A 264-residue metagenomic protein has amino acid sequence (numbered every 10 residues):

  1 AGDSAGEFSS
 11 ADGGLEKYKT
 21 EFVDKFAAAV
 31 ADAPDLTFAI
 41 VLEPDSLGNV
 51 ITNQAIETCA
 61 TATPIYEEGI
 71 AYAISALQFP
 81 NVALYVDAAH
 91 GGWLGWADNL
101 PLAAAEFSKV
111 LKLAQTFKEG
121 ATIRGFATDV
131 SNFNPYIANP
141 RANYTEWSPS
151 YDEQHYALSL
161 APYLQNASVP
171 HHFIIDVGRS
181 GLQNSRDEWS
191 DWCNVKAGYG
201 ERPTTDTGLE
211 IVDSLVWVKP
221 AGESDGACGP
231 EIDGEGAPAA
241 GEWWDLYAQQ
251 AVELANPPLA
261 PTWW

Functional and structural regions predicted by a protein language model:
A1-D32, K219-W263: N-terminal carbohydrate-binding/catalytic regions of secreted carbohydrate-active enzymes
A1-H90, N99-K109, L113, K118-T122: Substrate-binding cleft of extracellular glycoside hydrolase catalytic domains
F38-A39, H172, T262-W264: Short glycine-rich, low-complexity/disordered patches
G69, Y156, Q249-Q250: Residue-level preference for nonpolar/small residues embedded in alpha-helices
P80, L94-A239: Surface-exposed substrate-engagement region within the catalytic domains of secreted or surface-exposed extracellular
